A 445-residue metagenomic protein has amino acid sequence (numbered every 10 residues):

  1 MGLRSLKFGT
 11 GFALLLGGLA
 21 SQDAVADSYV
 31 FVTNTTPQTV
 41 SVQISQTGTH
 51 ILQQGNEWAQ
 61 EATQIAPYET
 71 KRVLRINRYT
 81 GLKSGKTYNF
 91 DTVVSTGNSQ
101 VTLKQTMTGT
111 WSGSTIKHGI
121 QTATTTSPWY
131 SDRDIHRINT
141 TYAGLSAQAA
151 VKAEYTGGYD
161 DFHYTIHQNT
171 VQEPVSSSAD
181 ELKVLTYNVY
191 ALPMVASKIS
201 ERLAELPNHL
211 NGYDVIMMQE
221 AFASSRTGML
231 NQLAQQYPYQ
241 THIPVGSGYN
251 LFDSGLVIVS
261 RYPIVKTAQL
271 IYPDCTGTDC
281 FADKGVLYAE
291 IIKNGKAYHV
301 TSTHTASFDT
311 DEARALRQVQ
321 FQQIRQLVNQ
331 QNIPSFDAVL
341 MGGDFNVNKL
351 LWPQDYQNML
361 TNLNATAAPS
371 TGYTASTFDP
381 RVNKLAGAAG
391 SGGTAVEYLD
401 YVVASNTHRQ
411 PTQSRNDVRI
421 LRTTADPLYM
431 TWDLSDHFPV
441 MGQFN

Functional and structural regions predicted by a protein language model:
M1-T10: Bacterial N-terminal signal peptides that target proteins for export
A24-S28, N34-V40, S45-I76, Q148-Q232 (+3 more regions): N-terminal, active-site-proximal structural segment of metallo-dependent hydrolase catalytic domains
N77-T122: Terminal connector regions
K104-S176: Extracellular beta-sheet/turn segments enriched in Thr/Pro/Gly and aliphatic residues
Y130, K152-P174, Q330-V339, V347-N445: Metal-dependent phosphoester-hydrolase catalytic domains
E154-D161, H167-V175, V215-T305: Structured beta-strand-rich core segments of catalytic domains in phosphoester-bond hydrolases
K183-V189, L206-M229, V259, A289 (+4 more regions): Active-site beta-strand/loop signature of hydrolases that rely on acidic residues for catalysis
